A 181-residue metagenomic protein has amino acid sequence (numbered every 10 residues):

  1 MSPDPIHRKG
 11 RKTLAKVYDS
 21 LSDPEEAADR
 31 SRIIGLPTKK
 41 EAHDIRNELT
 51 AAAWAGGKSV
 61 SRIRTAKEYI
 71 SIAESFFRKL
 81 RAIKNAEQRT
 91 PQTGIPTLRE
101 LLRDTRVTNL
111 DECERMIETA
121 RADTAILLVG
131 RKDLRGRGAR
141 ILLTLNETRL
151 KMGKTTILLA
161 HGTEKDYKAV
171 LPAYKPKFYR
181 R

Functional and structural regions predicted by a protein language model:
M1-I33, T38, E48-K58: A short, basic N-terminal segment
S2-K9, I95-R106: Acidic/glycine-enriched edge-of-secondary-structure segments
R30-I33, S59-S61, T124-A125, T155-I157: Residue-level preference for the first positions of well-ordered beta-strands
I33-T50, A66-A82: Glycine-rich phosphate-binding P-loop
G35-L36, T97-E100, L127-R131: Short loop/turn segments at strand-loop or loop-helix junctions that form parts of catalytic or ligand-binding pockets
A51, G56-K58, S71-E87, R99-R121 (+1 more regions): Replace "adjacent to P-loop NTPase cores in ATP/GTP-dependent enzymes" with "adjacent to NTP-binding cores
Q88-P91, P96: Hydrophobic, aromatic-lined core segments that form the binding pocket/scaffold for planar heteroaromatic ligands
T93, M116, T124-I126: Conserved active-site beta-strand-loop modules that form the wall/rim of enzyme catalytic pockets and either contain
